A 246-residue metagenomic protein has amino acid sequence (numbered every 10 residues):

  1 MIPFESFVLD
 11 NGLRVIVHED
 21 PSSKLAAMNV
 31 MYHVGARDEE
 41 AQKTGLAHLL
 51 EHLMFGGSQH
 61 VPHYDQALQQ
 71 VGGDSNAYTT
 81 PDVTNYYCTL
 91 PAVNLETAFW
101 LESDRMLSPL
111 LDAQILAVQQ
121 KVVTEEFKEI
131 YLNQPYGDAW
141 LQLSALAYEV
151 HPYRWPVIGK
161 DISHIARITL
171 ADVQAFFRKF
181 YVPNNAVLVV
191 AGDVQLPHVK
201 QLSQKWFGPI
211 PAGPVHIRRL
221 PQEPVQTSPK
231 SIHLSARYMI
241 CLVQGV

Functional and structural regions predicted by a protein language model:
M1-K24: N- or domain-start disorder-to-order transition segments that initiate the globular core
A27-T89, W155-I158: M16/MPP (pitrilysin/insulinase) zinc-metallopeptidase core fold and M16-derived inactive scaffolds
G35-A36, E51-M54, T84-L90, M106-L111 (+3 more regions): Second-shell loop/turn segments in exported
L53, G57-S58, A98, I130-V182 (+1 more regions): Scaffold signal of the M16-like zinc-metallopeptidase fold and its non-catalytic homologs
Q70, L110-K128, Q195, P214-S228: Acidic/histidine-enriched alpha-helical segments
T89-V122: M16/insulysin-pitrilysin zinc metalloprotease superfamily fold
R154, P183, V187-G245: An aromatic/glycine/proline-enriched structural segment found at the starts of mature extracellular/organellar domains
